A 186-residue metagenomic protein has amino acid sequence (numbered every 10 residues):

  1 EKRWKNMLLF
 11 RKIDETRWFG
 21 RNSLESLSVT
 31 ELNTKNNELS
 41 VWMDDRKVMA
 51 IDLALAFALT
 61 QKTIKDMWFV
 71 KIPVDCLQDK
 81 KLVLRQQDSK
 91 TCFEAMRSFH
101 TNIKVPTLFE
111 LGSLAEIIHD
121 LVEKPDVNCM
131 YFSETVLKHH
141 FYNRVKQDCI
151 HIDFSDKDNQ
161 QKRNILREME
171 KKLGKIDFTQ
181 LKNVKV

Functional and structural regions predicted by a protein language model:
E1-N37: Glycine-rich short-loop/terminal segments
K2-W4, E31-L39, D45-V186: Conserved NAD+-utilizing ADP-ribose enzyme module
